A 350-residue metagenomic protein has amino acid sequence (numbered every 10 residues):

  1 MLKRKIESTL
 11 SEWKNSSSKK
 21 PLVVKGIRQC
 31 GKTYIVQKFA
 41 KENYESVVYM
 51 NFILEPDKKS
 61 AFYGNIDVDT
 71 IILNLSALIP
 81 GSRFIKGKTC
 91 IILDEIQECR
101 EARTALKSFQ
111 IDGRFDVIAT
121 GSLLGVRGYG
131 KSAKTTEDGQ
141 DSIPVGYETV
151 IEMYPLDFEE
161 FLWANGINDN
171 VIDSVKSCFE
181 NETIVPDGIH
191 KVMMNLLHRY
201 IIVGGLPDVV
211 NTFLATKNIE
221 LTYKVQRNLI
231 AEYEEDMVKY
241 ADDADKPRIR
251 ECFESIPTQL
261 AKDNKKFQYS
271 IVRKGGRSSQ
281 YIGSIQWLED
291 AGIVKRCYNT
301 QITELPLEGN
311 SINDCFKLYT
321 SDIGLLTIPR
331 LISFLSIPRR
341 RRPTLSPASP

Functional and structural regions predicted by a protein language model:
M1-S16: N-terminal pre-Walker A segment at the start of P-loop NTPase domains
V24: Hydrophobic anchor at the beta1->P-loop junction of P-loop NTPases
K32: Conserved lysine of the Walker
I35, F39: Hydrophobic positions on the alpha1 helix immediately C-terminal to the Walker A/P-loop
L54-G87: Short glycine-rich substrate-engagement loop in P-loop NTPases that contacts/grips substrate
D116-S122, E152, F161: Structural recognition of the conserved hydrophobic beta-strand(s) that form the central parallel beta-sheet of P-loop
R127-A261: Interdomain motor-coupling "hinge/lid" segment immediately C-terminal to the ATP-binding subdomain of NTP-driven enzymes
N211-P350: Accessory nucleic acid-recognition modules appended to NTPase machines
